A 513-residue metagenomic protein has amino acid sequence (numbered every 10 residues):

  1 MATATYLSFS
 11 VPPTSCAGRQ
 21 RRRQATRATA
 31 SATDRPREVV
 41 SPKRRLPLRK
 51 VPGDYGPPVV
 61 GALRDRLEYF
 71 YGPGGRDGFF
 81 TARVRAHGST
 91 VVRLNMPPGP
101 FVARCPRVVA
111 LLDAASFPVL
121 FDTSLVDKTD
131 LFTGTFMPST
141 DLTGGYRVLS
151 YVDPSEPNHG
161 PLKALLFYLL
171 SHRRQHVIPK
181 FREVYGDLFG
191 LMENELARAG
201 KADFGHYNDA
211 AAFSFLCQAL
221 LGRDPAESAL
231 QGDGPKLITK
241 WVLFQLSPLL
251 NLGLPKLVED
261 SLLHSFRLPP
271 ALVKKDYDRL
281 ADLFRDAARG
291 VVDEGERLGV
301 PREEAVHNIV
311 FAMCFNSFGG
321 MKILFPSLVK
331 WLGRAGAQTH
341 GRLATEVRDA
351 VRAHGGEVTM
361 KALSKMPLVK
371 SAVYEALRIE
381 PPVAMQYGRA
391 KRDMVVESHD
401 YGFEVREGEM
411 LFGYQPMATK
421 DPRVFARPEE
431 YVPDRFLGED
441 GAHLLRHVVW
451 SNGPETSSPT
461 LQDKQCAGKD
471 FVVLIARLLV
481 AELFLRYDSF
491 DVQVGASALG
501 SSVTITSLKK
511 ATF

Functional and structural regions predicted by a protein language model:
T3-Y6, G18, T456-F513: Cytochrome P450 proximal C-terminal region
P12, C16-R19, R23, R27 (+1 more regions): N-terminal membrane-proximal hinge/A-helix region immediately C-terminal to the signal-anchor transmembrane segment
R44-K50, Y55, T90, L94-P97 (+3 more regions): Cytochrome P450
L67, Y71-T81, R85, V92 (+2 more regions): Conserved cytochrome P450 K-helix E-x-x-R motif and the immediately C-terminal K′/meander segment
R174-F325: Cytochrome P450 heme-thiolate monooxygenase catalytic core
G320-E346, A467-Y487: Cytochrome P450 catalytic-core helices
G413-W450: Conserved cytochrome P450 K-helix/beta-meander segment immediately N-terminal to the heme-binding cysteine loop
